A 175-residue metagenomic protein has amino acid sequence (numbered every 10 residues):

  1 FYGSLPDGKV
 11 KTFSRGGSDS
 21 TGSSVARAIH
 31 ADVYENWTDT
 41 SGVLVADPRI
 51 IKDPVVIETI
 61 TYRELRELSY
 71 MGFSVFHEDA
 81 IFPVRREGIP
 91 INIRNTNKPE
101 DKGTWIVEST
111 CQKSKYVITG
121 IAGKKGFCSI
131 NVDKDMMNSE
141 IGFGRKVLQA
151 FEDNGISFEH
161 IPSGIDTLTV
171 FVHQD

Functional and structural regions predicted by a protein language model:
F1-D175: C-terminal catalytic "cap/lid" subdomain
